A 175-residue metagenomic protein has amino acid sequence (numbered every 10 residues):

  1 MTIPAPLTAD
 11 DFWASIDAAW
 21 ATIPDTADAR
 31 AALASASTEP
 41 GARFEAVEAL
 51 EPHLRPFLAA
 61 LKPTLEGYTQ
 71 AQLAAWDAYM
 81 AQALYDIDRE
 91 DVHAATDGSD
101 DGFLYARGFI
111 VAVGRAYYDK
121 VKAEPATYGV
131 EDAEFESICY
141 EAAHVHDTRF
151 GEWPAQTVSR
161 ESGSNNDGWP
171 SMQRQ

Functional and structural regions predicted by a protein language model:
M1-Y85, R89: N-terminal domain-onset segments
T2-A18, P24-D25, S35, G41-F44 (+3 more regions): Short, functional C-terminal segments
A19-W20, A27, A83, I110-V113 (+5 more regions): Residue-level detector of solvent-exposed, low-hydrophobicity positions
H53, H93, H144-H146: Histidine (H) residue identity feature
P56-D132: Core of folded catalytic or high-affinity ligand/protein-binding domains in predominantly eukaryotic proteins
